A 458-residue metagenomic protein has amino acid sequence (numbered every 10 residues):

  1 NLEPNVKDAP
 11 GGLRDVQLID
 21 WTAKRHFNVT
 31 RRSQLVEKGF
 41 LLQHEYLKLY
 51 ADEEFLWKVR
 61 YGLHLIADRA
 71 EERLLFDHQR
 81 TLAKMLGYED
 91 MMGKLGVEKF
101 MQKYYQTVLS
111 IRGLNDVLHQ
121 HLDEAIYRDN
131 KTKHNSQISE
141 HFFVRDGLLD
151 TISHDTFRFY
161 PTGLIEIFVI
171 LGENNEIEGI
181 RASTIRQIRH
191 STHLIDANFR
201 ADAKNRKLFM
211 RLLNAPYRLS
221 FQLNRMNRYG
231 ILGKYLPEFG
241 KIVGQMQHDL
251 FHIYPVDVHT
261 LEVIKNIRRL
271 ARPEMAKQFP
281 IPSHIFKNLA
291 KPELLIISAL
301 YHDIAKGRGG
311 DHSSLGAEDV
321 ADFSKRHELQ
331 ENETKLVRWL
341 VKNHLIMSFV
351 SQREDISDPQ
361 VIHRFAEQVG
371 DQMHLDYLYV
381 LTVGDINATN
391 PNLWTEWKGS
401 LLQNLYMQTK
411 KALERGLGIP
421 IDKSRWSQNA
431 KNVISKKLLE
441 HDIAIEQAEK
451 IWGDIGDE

Functional and structural regions predicted by a protein language model:
N1-H252: Non-catalytic interface/linker regions that flank or bridge core catalytic/transmembrane domains
L18-D20, E262, A388: Hydrophobic side chains within alpha-helical segments
E37, H44-E45, L49-K58, L65 (+3 more regions): Divalent metal-dependent catalytic cores for phosphoryl transfer on phosphate-bearing substrates
F55-L56, L95-L149, L219-F221, A366-E458: Regulatory modules associated with amino-acid/nitrogen control
F76-T81, R128-H134, T184-T192, F239-Q245 (+7 more regions): A glycine-rich phosphate-binding loop feature that marks nucleotide/adenosyl-phosphate handling sites
S110, E166, I170, L208-R211 (+6 more regions): Alpha-helical scaffold segments in soluble metabolic enzymes
A197-S298, G307-S313, E318-E328, K342: Long, K/E/R/D-enriched contiguous segments that form extended
